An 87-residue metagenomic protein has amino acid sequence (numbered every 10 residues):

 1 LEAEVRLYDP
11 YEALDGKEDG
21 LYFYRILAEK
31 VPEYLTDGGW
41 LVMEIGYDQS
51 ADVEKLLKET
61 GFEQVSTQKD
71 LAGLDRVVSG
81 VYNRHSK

Functional and structural regions predicted by a protein language model:
L1-R84: S-adenosylmethionine
K87: Terminal RNA-binding accessory module
